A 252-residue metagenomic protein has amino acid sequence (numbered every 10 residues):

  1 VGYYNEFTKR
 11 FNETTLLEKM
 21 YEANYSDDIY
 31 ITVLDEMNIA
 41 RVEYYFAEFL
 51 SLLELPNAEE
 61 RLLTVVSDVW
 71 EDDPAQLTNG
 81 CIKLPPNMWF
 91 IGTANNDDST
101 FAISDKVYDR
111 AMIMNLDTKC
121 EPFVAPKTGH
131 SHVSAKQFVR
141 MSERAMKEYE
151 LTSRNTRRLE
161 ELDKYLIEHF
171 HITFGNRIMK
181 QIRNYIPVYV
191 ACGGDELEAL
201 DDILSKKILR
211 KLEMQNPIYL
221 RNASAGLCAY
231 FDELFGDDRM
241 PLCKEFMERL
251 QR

Functional and structural regions predicted by a protein language model:
V1-M141: AAA+ P-loop NTPase catalytic core and its hallmark functional loops
P126-R252: Alpha-helical lid/collar subdomain of P-loop NTPases
